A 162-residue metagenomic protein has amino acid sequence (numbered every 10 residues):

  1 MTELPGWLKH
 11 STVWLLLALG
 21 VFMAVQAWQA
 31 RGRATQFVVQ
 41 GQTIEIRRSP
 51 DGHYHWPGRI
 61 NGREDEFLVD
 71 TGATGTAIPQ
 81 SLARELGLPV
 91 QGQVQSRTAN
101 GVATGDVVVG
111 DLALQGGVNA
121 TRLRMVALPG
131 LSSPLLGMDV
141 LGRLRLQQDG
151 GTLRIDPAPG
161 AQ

Functional and structural regions predicted by a protein language model:
M1-E66, T71-Q162: Pepsin/retropepsin-fold aspartyl endopeptidases
